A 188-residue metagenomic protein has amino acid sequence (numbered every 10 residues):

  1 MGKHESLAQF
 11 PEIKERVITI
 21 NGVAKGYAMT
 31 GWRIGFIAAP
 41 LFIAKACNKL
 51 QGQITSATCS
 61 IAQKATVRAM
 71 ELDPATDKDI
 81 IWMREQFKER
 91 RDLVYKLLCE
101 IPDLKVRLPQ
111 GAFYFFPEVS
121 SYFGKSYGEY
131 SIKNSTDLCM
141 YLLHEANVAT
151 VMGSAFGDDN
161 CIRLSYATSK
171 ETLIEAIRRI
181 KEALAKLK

Functional and structural regions predicted by a protein language model:
M1-K188: PLP-dependent class I/II
